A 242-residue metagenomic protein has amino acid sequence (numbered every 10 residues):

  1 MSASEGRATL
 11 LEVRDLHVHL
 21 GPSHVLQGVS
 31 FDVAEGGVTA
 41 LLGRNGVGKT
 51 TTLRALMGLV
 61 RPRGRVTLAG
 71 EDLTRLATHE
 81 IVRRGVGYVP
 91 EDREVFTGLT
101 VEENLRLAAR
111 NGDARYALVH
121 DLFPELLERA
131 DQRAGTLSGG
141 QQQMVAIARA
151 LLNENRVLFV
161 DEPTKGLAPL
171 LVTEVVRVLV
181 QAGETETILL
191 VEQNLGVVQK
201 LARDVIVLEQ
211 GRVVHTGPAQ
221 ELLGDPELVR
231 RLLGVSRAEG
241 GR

Functional and structural regions predicted by a protein language model:
S2-R242: Glycine-rich phosphate-binding loops of nucleotide-dependent enzymes
